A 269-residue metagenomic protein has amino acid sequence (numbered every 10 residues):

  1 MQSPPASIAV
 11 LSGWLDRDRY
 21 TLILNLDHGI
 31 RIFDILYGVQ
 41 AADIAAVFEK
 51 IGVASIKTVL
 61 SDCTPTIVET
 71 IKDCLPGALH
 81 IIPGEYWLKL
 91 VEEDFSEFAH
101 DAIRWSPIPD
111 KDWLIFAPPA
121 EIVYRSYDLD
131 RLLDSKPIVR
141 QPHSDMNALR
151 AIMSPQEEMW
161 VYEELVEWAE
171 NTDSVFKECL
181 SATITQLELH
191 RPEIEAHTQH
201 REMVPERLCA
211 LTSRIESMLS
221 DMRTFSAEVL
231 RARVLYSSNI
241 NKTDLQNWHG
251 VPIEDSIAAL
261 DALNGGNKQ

Functional and structural regions predicted by a protein language model:
M1-Q2, F98, S237-K242: Short, basic alpha-helical nucleic acid-contact segments in DNA-binding proteins and DNA transaction factors
M1-T58, T64-P65, E69-T70: RNase H-like nuclease fold core
I8, P83, P205-C209: Short conserved micro-motifs on helix faces and helix-strand junctions that flank and scaffold key functional residues
R17-D18, I51-P76, P107-Q269: Acidic/histidine-rich catalytic cores and adjacent linkers of DNA breakage/strand-transfer/modification proteins
D27-I30, I71-P83: A short alpha->loop->secondary-structure connector
P76-E97: Inter-helix linker motif
D94-D112: Conserved phosphate-handling catalytic cores of large alpha/beta enzymes
